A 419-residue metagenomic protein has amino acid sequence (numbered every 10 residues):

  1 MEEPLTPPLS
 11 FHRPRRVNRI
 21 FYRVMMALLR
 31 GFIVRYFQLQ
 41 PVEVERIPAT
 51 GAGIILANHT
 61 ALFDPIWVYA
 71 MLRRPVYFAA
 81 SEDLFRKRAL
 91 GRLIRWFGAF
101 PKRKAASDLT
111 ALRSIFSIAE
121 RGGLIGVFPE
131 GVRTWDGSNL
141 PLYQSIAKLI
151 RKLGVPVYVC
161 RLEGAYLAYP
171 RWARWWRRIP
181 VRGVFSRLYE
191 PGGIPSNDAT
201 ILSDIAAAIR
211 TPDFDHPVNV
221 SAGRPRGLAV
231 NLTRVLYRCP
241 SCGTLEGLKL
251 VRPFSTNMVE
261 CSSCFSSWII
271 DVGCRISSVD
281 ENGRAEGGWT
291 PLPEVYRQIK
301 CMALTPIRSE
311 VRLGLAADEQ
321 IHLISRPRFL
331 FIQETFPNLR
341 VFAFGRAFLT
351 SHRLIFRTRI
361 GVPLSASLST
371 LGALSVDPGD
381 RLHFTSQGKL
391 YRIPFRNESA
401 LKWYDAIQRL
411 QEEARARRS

Functional and structural regions predicted by a protein language model:
M1-R16: Short, Lys/Arg-rich, polar N-terminal cytosolic tail immediately upstream of the first transmembrane signal-anchor
N18-Y22, M26, G31-S203, N219 (+3 more regions): Soluble catalytic domains of membrane acyltransferases
F78, L354-T358, F384: Short hydrophobic/aromatic-rich beta-strand segments that constitute the beta-sheet cores of beta-sandwich/beta-barrel
I146, A199-D213, S399-A414: Short amphipathic C-terminal alpha-helix that caps PH/PH-like domains
P225-G283: Cys/His-rich short segments
S278-R346: Anionic N-terminal interaction surfaces
A343, F348-S351, D377-P378: Structural motif
I360-S419: Acidic, Ser/Thr- and proline-rich intrinsically disordered linker/docking segments of eukaryotic scaffolds
